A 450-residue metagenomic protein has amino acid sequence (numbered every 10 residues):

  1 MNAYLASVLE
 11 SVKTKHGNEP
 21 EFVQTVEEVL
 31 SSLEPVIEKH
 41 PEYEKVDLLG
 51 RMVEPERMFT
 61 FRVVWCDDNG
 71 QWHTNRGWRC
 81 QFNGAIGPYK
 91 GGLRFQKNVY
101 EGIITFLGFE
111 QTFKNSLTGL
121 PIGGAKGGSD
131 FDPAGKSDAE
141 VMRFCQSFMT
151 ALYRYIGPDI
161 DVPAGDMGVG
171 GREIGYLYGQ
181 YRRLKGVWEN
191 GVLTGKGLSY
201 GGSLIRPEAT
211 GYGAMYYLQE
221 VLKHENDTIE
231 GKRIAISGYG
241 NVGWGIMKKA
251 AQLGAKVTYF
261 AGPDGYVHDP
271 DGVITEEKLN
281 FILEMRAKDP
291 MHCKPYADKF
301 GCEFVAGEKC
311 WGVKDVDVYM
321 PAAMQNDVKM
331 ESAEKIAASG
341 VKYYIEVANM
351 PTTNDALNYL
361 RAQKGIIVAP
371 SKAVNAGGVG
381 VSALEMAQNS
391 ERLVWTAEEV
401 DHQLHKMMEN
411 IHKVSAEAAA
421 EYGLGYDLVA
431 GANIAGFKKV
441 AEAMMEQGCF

Functional and structural regions predicted by a protein language model:
N2-T25, V221-L222, A337-F450: Adenosine-phosphate binding glycine-rich loop
A3, G17, E21-Q24, E28 (+24 more regions): Conserved active-site and cofactor/substrate-binding residues in soluble primary-metabolism enzymes
P20-V23, P41-V46, G119, I156-G165 (+3 more regions): Flexible, glycine/charged-enriched surface loops at secondary-structure junctions
E42-Q71: Structured beta-strand/loop patches that form or line metal/cofactor-binding pockets in enzymes
Q96, N115-E230: Glycine/serine-rich phosphate-binding loop and adjoining beta1-alpha1 elements at the start of nucleotide-handling
G197, G202-D315: Glycine-rich phosphate/diphosphate-binding loop of Rossmann-like nucleotide-binding domains
G265-V368, A373: Rossmann-like adenosine-cofactor binding region
